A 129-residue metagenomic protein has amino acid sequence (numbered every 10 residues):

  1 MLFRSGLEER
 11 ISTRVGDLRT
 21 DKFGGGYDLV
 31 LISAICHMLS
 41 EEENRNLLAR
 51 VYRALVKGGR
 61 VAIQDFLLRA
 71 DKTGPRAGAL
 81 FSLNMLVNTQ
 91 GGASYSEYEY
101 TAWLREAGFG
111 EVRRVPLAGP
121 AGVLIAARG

Functional and structural regions predicted by a protein language model:
M1-G129: Alpha-helical subdomain
